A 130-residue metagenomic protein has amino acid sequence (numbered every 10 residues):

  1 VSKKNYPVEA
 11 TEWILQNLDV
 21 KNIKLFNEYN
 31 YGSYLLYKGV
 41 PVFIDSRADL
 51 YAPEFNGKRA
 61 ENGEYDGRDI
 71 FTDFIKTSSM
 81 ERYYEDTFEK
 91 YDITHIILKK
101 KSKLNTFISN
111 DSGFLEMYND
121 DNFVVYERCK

Functional and structural regions predicted by a protein language model:
V1-K130: Extracytoplasmic
